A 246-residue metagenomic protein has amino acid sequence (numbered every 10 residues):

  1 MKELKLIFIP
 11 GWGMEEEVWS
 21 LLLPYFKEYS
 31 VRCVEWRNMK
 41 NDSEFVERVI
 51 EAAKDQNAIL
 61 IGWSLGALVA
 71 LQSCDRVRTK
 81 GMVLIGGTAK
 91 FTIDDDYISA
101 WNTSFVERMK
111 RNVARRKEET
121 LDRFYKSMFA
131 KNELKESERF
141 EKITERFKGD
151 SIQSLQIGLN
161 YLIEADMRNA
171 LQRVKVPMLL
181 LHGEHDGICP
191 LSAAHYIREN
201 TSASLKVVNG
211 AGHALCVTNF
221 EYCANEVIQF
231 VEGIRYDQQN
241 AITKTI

Functional and structural regions predicted by a protein language model:
K2-S43: Conserved HGGG/HGGXW glycine-rich cap/lid loop of the alpha/beta-hydrolase fold
V34, K206-A211: Short glycine-rich catalytic loops that host catalytic nucleophiles or stabilize transition states across multiple
G62-G66, A70: Gly/Ala-rich beta-loop-alpha elbow adjacent to hydrolase catalytic centers
R78-N112, S154-I157: Flexible "cap/lid" loop of the alpha/beta hydrolase fold
R115-A165, N169-A170: Conserved alpha/beta-hydrolase catalytic His-Asp/Glu region
V174, L180-H182, D186: Short beta-strand/loop motif that positions the catalytic acidic residue of the alpha/beta-hydrolase fold
G187-A193: Conserved alpha/beta-hydrolase "acid-adjacent" motif
A211-A224: Catalytic histidine-centered segment of alpha/beta-hydrolase-like enzymes
